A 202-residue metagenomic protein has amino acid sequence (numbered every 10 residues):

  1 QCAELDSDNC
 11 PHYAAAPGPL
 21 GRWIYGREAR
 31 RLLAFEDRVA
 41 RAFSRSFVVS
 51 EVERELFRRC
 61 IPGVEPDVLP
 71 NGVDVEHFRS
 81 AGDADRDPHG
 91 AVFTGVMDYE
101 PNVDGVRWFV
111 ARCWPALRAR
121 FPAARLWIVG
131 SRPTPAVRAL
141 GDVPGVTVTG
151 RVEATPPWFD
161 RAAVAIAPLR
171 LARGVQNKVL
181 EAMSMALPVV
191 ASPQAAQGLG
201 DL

Functional and structural regions predicted by a protein language model:
Q1-A34, V96: Acceptor-binding helix/loop patch of EC 2.4 sugar-transfer enzymes, predominantly nucleotide-sugar-dependent
Q1-C2, V49, L69, V129 (+1 more regions): Generic beta-sheet signal
C2-S7, N71-D74, R151-E153, A195-A196: Short, acidic/turn-prone active-site loops that include or flank metal/cofactor- and phosphate-binding residues
D6-S7, Y25-S80: Donor nucleotide-sugar binding/catalytic pocket of nucleotide-sugar-dependent glycosyltransferases
P19, L56-R59, D67-R161: Conserved catalytic-core segment of nucleotide-activated headgroup transferases in glycan assembly
S44, D160-G174, M185-P188: Acidic donor-binding loop of glycosyltransferase active sites
K178-E181, P188-S192: Short hydrophobic beta-strand element within catalytic cores of glycosyltransferases and related nucleotide-activated
P193-L202: Short acidic/histidine- and often glycine-rich active-site loop of Leloir-type glycosyltransferases that engages
